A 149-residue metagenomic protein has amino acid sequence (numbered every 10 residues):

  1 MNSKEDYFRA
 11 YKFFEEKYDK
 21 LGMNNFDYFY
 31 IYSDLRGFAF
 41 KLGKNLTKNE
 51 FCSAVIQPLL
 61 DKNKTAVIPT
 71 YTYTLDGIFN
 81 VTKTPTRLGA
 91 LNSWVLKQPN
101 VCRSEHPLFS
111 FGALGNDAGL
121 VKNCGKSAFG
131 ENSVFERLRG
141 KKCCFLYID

Functional and structural regions predicted by a protein language model:
M1-D149: N-terminal and secondary-structure boundary signal
